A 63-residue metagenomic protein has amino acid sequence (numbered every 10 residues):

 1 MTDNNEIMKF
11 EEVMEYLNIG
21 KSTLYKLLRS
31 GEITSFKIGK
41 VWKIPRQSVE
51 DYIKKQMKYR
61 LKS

Functional and structural regions predicted by a protein language model:
M1-S22: Polyanion-binding surface elements
N5-M8, T34, Y52: Intrinsically disordered, low-complexity regions of eukaryotic proteins
L17-K43: Major-groove DNA-recognition helix of helix-turn-helix-type DNA-binding domains
V49-S63: A short, Lys/Arg-enriched interface patch at domain edges and termini
